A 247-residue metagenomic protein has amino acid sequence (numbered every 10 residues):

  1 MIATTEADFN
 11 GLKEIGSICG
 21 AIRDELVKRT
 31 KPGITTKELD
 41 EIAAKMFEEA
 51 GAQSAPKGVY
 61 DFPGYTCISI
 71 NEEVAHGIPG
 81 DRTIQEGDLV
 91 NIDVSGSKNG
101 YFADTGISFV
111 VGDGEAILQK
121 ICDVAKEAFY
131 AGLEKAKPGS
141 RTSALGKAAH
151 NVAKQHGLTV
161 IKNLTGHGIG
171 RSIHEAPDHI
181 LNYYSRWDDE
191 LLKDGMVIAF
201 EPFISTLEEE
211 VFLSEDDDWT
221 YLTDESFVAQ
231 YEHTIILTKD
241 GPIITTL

Functional and structural regions predicted by a protein language model:
M1-L247: Active-site neighborhoods and metal-handling regions in enzymes and metal-associated proteins
